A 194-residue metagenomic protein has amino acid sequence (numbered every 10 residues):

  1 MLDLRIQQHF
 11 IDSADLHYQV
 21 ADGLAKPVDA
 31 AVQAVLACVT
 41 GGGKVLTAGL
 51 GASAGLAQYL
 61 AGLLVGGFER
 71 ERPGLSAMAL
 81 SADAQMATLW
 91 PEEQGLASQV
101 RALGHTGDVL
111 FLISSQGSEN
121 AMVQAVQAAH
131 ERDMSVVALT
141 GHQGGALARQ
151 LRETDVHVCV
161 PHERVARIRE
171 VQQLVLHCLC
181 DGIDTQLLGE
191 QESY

Functional and structural regions predicted by a protein language model:
M1-G23: Generic N-terminal amphipathic, Lys/Arg-enriched alpha-helix
A34-G104: Glycine-rich, small/polar surface segments that engage phosphate groups of diverse ligands
S53-Q58, L96, S118-A125, L147: Short glycine/serine/threonine-rich phosphate/pyrophosphate-binding segments that cradle anionic phosphate groups
S81, S114, T140, H157-R164: Short beta->alpha connector loops at strand-helix junctions that form conserved, small/polar/Pro-enriched
V126-D133: Surface-exposed amphipathic alpha-helices with a cationic face
L139-T154: Short, glycine/polar-rich helix-capping loops at beta-to-alpha or helix-loop-helix junctions that flank or form
V165-Y194: A charged, well-structured terminal subsegment
